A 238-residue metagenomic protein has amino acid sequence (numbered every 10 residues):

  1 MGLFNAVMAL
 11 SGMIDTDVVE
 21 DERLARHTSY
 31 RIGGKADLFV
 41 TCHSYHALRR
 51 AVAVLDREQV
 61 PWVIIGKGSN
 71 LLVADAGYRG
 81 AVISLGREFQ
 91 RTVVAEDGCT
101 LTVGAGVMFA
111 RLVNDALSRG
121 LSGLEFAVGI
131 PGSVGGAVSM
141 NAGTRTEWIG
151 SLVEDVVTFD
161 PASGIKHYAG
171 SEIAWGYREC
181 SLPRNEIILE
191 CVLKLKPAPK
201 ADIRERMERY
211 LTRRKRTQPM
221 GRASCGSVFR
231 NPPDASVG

Functional and structural regions predicted by a protein language model:
G2-N5, H43-H46, V107, R111 (+7 more regions): Conserved active-site and cofactor/substrate-binding residues in soluble primary-metabolism enzymes
G2-V134: Anion-binding (especially nucleotide phosphate/pyrophosphate-binding) glycine-rich loop and adjoining beta-alpha core
I14, R26, A36, E88 (+6 more regions): A generic structural signal for well-ordered coil/turn residues at beta-strand boundaries that shape enzyme active-site
V19-E20, L71, F159-G238: Phosphate/pyrophosphate- and phosphate-bearing ligand-binding catalytic cores of soluble enzymes
V40-Y45, L72-Q90, S139-A169, P183-E190: Structural signature of FAD isoalloxazine-binding scaffolds in flavoprotein oxidoreductases
V107-A110, M140-A142, S171-W175: Short acidic (Asp/Glu) patches
V113-E154, D160, S224: A gly/ser-rich beta-alpha-beta helix-loop segment of oxidoreductase catalytic cores
